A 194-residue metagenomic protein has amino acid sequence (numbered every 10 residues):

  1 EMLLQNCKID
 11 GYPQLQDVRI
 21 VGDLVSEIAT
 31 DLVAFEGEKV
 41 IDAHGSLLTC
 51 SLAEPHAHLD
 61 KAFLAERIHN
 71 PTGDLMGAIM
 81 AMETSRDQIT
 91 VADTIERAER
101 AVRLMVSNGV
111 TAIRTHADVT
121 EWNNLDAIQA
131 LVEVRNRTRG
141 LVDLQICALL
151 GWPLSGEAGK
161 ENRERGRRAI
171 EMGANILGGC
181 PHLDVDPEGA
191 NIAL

Functional and structural regions predicted by a protein language model:
E1-T49: Histidine-rich, glycine-flanked metal-binding segment
C7, D23, G45, H56 (+3 more regions): Divalent metal-coordination and catalytic microenvironments
S46-I68: Di-metal (Zn2+ and/or Mg2+/Mn2+) metal-binding site signature of metallo-dependent hydrolases with the MBL/beta-CASP
C50, P55, M82-E121: Hydrophobic alpha-helical hairpins/lids featuring a short glycine-rich hinge
S51-P55, I113-T115, V142-A148, L177-G179: Hydrophobic faces of well-ordered beta-strands that scaffold small-molecule active sites in alpha/beta enzyme cores
A62-T94, I176: Active-site gating loops and adjacent loop-to-helix segments of metal-dependent hydrolytic enzymes
A81-R97, C147-K160, C180-V185: Active-site mouth loops of central-metabolism enzymes
D126-R137, E157-L194: Histidine/acidic residue-rich metal-binding segments in metalloenzymes
